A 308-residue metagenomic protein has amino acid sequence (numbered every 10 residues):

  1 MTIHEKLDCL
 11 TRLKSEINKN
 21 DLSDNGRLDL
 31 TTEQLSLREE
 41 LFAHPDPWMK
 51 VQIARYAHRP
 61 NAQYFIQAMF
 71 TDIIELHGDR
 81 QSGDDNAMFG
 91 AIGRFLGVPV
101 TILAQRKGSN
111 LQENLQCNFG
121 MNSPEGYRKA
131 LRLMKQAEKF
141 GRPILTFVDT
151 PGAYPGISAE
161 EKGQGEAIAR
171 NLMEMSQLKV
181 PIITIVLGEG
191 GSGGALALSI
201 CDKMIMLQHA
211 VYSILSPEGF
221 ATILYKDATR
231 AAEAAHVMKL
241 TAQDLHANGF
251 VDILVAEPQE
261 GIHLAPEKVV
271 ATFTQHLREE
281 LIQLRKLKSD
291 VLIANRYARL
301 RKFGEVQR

Functional and structural regions predicted by a protein language model:
M1-P99, F119, E267-R308: Intrinsically disordered, low-complexity segments enriched in small/flexible residues
I3, V148-R278, I282, K286: Conserved catalytic cores of soluble enzyme domains, especially glycine-rich substrate-binding beta-alpha loops
S23-N25, G126-Y127, F220: Short, motif-level signal for alpha-helix interfacial/capping segments enriched in acidic residues and aromatics/proline
A43, A54-A57, I66, F70 (+11 more regions): Generic, ordered loop/turn and secondary-structure boundary motif
M88-G90, Y127, M134, A232 (+1 more regions): Hydrophobic alpha-helical segments
R94, T101-S176, I182-L187, S192: Cleft-lining beta-strand/loop regions that shape enzyme active-site pockets
